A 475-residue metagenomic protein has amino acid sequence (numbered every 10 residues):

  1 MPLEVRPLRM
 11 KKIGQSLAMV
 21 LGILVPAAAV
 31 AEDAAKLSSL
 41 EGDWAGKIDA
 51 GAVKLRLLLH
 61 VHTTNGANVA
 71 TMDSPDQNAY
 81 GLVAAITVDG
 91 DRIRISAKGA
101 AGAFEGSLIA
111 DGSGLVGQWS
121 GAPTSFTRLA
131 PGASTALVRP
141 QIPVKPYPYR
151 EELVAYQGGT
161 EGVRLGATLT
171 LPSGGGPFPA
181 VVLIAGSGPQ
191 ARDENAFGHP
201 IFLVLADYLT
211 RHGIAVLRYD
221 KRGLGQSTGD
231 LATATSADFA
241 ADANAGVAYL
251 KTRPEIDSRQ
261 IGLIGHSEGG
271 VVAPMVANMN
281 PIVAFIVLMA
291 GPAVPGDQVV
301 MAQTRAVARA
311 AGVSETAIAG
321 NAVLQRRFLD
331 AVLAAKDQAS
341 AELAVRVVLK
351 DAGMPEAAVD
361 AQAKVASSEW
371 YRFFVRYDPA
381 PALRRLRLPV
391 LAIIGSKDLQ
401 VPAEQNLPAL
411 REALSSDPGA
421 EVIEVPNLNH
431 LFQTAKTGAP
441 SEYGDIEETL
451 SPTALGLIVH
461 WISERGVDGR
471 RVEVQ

Functional and structural regions predicted by a protein language model:
E32-A110, V116-G121, P148, V154 (+1 more regions): Central antiparallel beta-sheet cores of small beta-barrel/beta-sandwich binding domains
A133-G176: N-terminal cap/lid segment of alpha/beta-hydrolase-fold proteins
G176-F178, S187-H212, L217, G296 (+1 more regions): Short substrate-entry loop that stabilizes the transition state in hydrolases
I201, T233-P254: Alpha/beta-hydrolase active-site loop
A245-V313: Primarily recognizes the serine-hydrolase "nucleophile elbow" in alpha/beta-hydrolase and SGNH/GDSL folds
V287-R385: Accessory cap/linker subdomain of secreted extracellular hydrolases
L386, A392-I394: Short beta-strand/loop motif that positions the catalytic acidic residue of the alpha/beta-hydrolase fold
L388, L399-A413: Short alpha-helix in the alpha/beta-hydrolase fold that links the catalytic acid
